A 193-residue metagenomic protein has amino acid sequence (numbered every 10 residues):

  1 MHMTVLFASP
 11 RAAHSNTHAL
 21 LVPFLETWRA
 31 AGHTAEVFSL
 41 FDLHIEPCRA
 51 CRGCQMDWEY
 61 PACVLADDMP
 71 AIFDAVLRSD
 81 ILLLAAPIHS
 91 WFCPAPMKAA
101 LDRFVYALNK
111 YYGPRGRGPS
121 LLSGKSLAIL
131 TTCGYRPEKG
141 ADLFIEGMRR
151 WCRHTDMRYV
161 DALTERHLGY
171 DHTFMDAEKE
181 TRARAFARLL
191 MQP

Functional and structural regions predicted by a protein language model:
M1-M3, M157-V160: Short coil-to-beta-strand
M1-N109, P114, Y170-P193: N-terminal beta1-alpha1-beta2 submodule of the flavodoxin-like/Rossmannoid cofactor-binding fold
G32-T34, Y60, G124, D156-Y159: A generic structural signal for alpha->beta connector loops
Y112-R158: Short, glycine-/small-residue-rich phosphate/pyrophosphate-handling segment
D161-R166: Beta-strand-loop-alpha "switch" segments that mediate conformational coupling across diverse proteins
